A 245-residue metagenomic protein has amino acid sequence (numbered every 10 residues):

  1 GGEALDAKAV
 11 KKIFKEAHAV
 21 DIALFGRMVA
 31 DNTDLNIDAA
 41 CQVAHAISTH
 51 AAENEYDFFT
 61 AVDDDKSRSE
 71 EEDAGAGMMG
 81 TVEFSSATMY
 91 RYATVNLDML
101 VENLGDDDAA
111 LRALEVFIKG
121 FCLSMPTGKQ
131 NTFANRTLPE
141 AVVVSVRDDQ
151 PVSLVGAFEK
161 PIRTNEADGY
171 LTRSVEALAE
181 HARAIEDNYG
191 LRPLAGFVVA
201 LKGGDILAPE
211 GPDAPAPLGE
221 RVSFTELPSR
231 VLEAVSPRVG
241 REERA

Functional and structural regions predicted by a protein language model:
G1-A245: Basic polyanion-binding and macromolecular-assembly surfaces
